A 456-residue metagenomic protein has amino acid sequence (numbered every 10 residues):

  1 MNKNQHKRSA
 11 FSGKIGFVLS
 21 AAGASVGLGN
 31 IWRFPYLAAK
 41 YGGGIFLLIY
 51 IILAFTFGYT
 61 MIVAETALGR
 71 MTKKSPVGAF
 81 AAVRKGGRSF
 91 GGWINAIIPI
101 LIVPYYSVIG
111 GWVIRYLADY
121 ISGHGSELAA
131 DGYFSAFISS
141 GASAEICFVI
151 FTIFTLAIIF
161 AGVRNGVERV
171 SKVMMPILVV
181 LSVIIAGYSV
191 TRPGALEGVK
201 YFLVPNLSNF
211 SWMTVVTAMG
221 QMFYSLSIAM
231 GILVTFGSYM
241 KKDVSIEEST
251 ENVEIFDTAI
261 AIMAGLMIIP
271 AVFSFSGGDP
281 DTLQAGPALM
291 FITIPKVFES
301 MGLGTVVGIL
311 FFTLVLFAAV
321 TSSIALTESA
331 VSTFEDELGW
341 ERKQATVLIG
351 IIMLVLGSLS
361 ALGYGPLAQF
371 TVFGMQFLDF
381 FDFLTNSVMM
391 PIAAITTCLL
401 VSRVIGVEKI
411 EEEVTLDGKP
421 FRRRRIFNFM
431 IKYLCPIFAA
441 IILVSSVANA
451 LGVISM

Functional and structural regions predicted by a protein language model:
M1-W32, M61-T66, R70-V83, S89-W93 (+2 more regions): Membrane-interface "cap" regions at the ends of multi-pass membrane proteins
N2-K7, F11, I15, E168 (+2 more regions): Membrane-embedded translocation segments of transport machinery
N2-N4, G110-S139, M240-D243, E248 (+4 more regions): Helix-loop-helix connectors at the membrane interface of multi-pass transporters/channels
Q5-R8, L37-Y41, M71-I94, S107-R164 (+5 more regions): Inter-helical loop and helix-membrane interface segments of multi-pass membrane transporters/permeases
G13-L53, G237, E248-E251, I255-T258 (+2 more regions): Transmembrane helix-boundary motif of multi-pass solute transporters/channels
L37, Y41, G87-I102, S135 (+3 more regions): Membrane-water interface regions at transmembrane-helix termini and the short interhelical loops of multi-pass membrane
A38-A64, S143, M389-A393: Extracellular loop-to-transmembrane helix junctions
L378-L400, R422-M456: A generic transmembrane alpha-helix motif of multi-pass inner-membrane proteins
